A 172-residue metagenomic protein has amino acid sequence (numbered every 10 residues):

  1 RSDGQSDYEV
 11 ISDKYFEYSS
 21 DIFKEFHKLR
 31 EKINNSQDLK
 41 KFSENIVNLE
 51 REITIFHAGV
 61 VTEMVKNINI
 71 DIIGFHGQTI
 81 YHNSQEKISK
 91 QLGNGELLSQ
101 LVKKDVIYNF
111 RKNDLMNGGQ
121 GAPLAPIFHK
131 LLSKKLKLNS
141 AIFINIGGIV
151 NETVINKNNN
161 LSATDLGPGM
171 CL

Functional and structural regions predicted by a protein language model:
R1-L172: Short acidic/glycine-rich loops and adjacent helix/strand connectors that line catalytic pockets where negatively
